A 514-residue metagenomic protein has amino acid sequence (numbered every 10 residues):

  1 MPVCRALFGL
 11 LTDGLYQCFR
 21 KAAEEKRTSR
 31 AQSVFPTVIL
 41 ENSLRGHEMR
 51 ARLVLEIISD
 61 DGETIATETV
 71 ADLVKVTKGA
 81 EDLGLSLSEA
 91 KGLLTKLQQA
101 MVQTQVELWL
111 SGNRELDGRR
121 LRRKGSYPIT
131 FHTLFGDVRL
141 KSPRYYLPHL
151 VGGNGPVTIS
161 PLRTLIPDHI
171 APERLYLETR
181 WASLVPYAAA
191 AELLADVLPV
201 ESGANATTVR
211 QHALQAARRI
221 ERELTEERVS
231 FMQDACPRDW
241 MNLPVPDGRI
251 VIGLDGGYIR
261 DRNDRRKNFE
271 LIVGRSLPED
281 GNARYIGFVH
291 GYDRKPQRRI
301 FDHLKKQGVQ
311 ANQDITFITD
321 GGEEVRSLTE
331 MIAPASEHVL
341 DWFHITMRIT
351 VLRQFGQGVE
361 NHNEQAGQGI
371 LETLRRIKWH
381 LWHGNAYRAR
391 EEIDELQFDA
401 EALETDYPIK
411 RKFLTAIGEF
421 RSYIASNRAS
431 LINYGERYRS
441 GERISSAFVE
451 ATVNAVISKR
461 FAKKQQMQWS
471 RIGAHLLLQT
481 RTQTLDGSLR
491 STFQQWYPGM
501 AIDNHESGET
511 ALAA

Functional and structural regions predicted by a protein language model:
P2-Q103, R144-A514: Catalytic center-proximal scaffold of phosphoryl-transfer enzymes
L108-P167: An N-terminal low-complexity regulatory-tail signal and nearby short nucleic-acid-interaction modules
